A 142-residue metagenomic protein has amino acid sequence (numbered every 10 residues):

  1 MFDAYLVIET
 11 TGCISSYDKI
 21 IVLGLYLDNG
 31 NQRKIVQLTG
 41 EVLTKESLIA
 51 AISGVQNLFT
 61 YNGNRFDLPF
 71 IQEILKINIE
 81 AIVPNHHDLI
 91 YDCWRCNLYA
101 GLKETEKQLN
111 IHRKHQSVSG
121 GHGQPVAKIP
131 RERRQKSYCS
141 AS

Functional and structural regions predicted by a protein language model:
M1-N57: Conserved RNase H-like, two-metal-ion catalytic cores of nucleic-acid enzymes
E9, I20, G101-I111, H115 (+1 more regions): RecB-family 4Fe-4S metal-dependent nuclease core
C13, C93-C96, C139: Generic recognition of cysteine residues
L25-L27, E80, E106, K128: A generic membrane alpha-helix/interface feature
L27, F70-I74, C93, Q124-I129: Charge-rich, low-complexity amphipathic helices in intrinsically disordered tails/linkers adjacent to domains
R33-Q108, H112: Conserved DEDDh/DEDDy metal-dependent 3′-5′ exonuclease domain
N110-S142: Acidic, Mg2+-coordinating catalytic module of metal-dependent nucleases/exonucleases that use a two-metal-ion mechanism
